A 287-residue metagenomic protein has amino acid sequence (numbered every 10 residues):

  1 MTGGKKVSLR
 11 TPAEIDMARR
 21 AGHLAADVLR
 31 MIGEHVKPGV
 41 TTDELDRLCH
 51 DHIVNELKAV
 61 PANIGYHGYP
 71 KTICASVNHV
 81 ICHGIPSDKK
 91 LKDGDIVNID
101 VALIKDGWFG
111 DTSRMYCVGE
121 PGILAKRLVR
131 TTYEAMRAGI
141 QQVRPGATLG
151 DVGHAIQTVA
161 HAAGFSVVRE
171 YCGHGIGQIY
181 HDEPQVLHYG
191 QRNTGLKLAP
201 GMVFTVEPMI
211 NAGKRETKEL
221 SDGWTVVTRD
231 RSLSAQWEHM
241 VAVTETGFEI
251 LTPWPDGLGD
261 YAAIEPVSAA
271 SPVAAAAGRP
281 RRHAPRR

Functional and structural regions predicted by a protein language model:
M1-R287: Active-site neighborhoods and metal-handling regions in enzymes and metal-associated proteins
